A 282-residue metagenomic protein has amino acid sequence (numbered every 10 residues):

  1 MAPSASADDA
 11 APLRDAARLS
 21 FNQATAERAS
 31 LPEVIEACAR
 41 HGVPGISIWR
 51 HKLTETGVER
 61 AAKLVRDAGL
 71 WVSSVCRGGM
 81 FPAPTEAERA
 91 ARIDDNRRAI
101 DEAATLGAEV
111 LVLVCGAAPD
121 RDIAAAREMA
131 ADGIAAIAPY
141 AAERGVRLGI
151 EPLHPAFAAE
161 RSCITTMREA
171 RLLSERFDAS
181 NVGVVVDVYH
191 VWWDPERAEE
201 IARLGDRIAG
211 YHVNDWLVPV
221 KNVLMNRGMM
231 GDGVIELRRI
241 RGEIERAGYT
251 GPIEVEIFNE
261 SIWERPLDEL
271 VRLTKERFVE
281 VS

Functional and structural regions predicted by a protein language model:
A2-G42, G107, I164-V186, W192-S282: Histidine-acidic metal/acid-base catalytic patches
P3, D8-R14, P82, E86-V186 (+3 more regions): Active-site acidic/histidine proton-transfer and metal-coordination neighborhood in alpha/beta enzyme cores
T25-E27, R50-K52, G78-F81, C115-P119 (+4 more regions): Active-site-proximal loop/turn and secondary-structure-junction residues that shape catalytic pockets, frequently
P44-G45, W71, E109, R147 (+1 more regions): Residue-level detector of anion-binding/catalytic polar loops
S47, S74-C76, V112, G149 (+2 more regions): Conserved beta-strand positions in the central sheet of alpha/beta enzyme cores
S47-R66, C115-D122, F157-A158: Glycine-rich, proline-tolerant flexible connector loops at the mouths of alpha/beta enzymes
E55-D67, R97-T105, A131-A142, E196-R207 (+1 more regions): Short amphipathic alpha-helices and their capping/turn segments at secondary-structure boundaries
V65-V75, D101-L113, Y211: Short coil-to-beta-strand
